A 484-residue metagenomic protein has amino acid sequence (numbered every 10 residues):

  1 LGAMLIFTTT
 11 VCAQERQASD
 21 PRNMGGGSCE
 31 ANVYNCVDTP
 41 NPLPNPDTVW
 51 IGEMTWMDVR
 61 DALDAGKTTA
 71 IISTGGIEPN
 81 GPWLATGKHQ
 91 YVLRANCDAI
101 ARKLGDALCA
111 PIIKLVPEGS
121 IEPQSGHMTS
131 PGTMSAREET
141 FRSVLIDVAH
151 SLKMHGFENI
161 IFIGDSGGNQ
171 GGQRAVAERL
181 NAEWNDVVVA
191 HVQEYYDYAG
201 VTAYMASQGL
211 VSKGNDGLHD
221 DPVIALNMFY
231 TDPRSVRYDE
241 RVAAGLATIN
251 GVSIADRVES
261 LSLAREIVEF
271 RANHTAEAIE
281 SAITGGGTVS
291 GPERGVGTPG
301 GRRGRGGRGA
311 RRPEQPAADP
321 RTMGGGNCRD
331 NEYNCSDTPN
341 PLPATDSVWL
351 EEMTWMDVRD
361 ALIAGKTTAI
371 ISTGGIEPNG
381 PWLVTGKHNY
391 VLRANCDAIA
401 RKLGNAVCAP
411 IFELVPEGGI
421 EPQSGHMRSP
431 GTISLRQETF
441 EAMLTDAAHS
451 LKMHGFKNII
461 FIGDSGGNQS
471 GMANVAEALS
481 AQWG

Functional and structural regions predicted by a protein language model:
L1-T8: Bacterial N-terminal signal peptides
T9-A13: Sec/Tat signal peptide C-region and signal peptidase I cleavage site
Q14-I161, D165-I460, D464-G484: Extended, histidine- and acidic-residue-enriched regions that form the cofactor-binding/catalytic faces
